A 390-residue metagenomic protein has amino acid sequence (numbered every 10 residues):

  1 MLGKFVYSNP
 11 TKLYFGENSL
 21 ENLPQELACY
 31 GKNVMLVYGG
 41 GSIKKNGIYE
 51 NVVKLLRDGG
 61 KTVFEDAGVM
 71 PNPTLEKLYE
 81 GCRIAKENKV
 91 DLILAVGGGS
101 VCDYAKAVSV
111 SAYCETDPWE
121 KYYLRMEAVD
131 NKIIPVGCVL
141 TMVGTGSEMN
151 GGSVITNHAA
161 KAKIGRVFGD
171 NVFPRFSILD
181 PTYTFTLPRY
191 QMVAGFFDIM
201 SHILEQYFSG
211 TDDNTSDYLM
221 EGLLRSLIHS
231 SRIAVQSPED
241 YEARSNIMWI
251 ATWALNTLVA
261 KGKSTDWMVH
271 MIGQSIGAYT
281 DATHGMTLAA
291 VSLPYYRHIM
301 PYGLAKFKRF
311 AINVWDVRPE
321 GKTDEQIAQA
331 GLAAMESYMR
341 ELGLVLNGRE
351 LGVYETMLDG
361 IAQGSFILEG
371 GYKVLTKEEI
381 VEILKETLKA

Functional and structural regions predicted by a protein language model:
M1-L92: ATP/NTP phosphate-donor binding region
T11, C114-D212, R309: A glycine/threonine-rich phosphate-anchoring loop and its flanking beta-alpha core in nucleotide/phosphate-binding
L20-L23, K44-I48, L75-L78, S100-A105 (+4 more regions): Short glycine/serine/threonine-rich phosphate/pyrophosphate-binding segments that cradle anionic phosphate groups
V52, E80-C82, V101-E115, M149-G152: Short Gly/Thr/Asp-enriched flexible loops that form oxyanion-binding sites at enzyme active sites
V90-K106, T141-S147, Y279: Glycine/serine-rich anion-binding loops at beta->alpha junctions that coordinate negatively charged ligand groups
N171, V314, R318-A390: C-terminal charged capping/lid subdomain of soluble metabolic enzymes
Q206-A334: Active-site segments that bind and position negatively charged phosphate/pyrophosphate groups
